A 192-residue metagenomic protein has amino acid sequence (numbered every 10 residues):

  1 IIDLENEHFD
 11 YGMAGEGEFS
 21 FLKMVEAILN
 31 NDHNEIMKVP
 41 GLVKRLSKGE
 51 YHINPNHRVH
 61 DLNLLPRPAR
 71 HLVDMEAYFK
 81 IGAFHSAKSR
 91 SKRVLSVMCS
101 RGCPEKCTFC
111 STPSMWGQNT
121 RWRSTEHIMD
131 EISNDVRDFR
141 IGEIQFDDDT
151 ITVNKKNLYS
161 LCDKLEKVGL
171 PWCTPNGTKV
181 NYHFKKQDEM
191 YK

Functional and structural regions predicted by a protein language model:
I1-R58: Glycine-rich beta-alpha loop elements in corrinoid/cobalamin-binding modules across cobalamin-dependent enzymes
N63-L64, A69-K192: Radical SAM [4Fe-4S] cluster-binding motif and immediate context
